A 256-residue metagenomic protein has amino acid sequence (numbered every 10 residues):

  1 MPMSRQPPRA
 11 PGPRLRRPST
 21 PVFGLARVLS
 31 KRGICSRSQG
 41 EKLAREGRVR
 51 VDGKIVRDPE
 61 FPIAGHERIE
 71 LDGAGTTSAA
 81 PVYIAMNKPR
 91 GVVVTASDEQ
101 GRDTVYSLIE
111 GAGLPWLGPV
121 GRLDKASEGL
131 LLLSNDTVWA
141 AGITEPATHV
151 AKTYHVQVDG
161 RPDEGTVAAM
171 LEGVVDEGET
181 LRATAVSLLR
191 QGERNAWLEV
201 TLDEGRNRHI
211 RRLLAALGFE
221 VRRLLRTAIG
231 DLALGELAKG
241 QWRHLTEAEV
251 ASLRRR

Functional and structural regions predicted by a protein language model:
M1-M3: Charged, low-complexity terminal tails
R5-R256: Basic, flexible Lys/Arg- and Gly-enriched helix-loop patches that mediate nucleic-acid binding at interfaces with rRNA
